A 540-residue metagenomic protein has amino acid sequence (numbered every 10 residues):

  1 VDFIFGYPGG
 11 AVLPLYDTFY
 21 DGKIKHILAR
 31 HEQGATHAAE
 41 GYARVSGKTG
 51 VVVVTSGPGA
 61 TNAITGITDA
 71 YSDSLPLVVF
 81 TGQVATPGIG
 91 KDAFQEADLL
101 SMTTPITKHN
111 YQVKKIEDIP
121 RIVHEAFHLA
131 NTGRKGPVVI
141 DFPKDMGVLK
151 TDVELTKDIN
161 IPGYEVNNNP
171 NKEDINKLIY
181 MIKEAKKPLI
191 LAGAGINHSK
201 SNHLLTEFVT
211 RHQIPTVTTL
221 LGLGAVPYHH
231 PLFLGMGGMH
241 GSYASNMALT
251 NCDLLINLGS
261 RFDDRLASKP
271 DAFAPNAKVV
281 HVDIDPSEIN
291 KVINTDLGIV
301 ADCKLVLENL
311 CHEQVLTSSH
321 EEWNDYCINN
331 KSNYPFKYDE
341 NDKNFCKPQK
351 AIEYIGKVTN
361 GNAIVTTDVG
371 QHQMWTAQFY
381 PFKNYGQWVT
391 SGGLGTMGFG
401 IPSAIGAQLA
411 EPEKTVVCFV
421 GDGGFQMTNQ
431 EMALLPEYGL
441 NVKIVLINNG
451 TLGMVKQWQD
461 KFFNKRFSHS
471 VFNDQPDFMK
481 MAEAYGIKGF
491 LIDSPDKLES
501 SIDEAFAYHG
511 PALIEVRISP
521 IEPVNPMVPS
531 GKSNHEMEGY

Functional and structural regions predicted by a protein language model:
V1-L316, V358-G361, L434, N441-I444 (+3 more regions): N-terminal alpha/beta PP-like core and its mobile active-site loop of ThDP/TPP-dependent enzymes
Y7-G9, I27-H37, V52-G59, K114-K115 (+7 more regions): Active-site nucleophile and cofactor-binding loops and adjacent substrate-binding regions of central metabolic enzymes
V12-D17, I328-A407, E413: Active-site diphosphate/adenylate-binding microenvironment
H31-E32, K91-A93, E165-I179, G237-G241 (+5 more regions): A general structural motif
I89-Q95, I289-V292, G298-V300, K304-E308 (+1 more regions): Thiamine diphosphate
E117, N276-Q371, P495-D496, I502-E504 (+1 more regions): Phosphate/pyrophosphate-binding active-site segments
V139, H281, T366, F419-V420: Generic enzyme active-site microenvironment
G193-N197, E340, G421-G423: Conserved short loop/turn motifs at secondary-structure junctions
